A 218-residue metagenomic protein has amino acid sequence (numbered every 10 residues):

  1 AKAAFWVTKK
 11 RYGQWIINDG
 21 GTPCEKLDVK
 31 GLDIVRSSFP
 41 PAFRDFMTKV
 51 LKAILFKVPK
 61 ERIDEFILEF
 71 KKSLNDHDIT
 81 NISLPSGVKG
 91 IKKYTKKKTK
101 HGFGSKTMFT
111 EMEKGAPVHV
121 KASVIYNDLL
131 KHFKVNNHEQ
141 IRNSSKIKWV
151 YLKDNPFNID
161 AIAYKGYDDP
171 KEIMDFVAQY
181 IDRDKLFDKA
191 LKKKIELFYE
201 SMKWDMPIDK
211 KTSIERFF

Functional and structural regions predicted by a protein language model:
A1-F218: DNA-dependent DNA polymerase catalytic subunits
